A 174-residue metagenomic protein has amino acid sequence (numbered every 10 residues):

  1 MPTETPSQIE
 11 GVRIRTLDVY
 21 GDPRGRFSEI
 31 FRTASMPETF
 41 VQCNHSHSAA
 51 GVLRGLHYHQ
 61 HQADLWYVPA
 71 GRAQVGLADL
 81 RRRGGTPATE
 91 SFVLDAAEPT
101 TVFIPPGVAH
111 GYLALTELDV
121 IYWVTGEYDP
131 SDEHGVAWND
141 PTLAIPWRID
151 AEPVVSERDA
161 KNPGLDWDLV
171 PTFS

Functional and structural regions predicted by a protein language model:
M1-A97, E117-Y122, G126-S174: Non-catalytic, conserved peripheral segments adjacent to functional cores
L94-T116: Conserved metal-binding segment of the jelly-roll/cupin
